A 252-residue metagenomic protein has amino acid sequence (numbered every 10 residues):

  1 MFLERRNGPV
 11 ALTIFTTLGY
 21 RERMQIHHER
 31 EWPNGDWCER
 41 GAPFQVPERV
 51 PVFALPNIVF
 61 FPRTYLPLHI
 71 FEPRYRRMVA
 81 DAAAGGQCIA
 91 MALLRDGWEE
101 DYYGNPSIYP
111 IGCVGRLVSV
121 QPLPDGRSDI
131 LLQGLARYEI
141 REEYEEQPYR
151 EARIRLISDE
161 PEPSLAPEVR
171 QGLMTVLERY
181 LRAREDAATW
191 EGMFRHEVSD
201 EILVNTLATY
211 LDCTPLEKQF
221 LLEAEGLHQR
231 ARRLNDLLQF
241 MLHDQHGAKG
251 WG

Functional and structural regions predicted by a protein language model:
V10-A11, G115: Intrinsically disordered, low-complexity segments enriched in polar/charged small residues
A11-T17: Ala/Thr-enriched low-complexity intrinsically disordered regions
G19-Y20, Q25-G252: N-terminal low-complexity, acidic/polar interaction/targeting segments
